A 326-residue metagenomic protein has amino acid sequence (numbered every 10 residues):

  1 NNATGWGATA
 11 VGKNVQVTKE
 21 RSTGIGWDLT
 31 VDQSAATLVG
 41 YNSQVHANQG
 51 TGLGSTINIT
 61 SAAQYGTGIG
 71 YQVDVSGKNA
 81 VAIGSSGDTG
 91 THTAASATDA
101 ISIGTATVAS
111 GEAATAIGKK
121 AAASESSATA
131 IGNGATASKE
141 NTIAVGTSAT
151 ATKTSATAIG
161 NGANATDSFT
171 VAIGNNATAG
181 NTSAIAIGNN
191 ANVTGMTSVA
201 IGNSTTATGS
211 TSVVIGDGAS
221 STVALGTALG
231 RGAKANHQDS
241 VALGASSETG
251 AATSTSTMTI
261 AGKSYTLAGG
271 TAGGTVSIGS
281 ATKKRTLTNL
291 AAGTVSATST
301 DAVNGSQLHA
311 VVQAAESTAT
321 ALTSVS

Functional and structural regions predicted by a protein language model:
N1-T300, S306-Q313, S317-T323: Glycine- and small/polar-enriched repetitive beta-structure motifs of secreted/surface proteins
